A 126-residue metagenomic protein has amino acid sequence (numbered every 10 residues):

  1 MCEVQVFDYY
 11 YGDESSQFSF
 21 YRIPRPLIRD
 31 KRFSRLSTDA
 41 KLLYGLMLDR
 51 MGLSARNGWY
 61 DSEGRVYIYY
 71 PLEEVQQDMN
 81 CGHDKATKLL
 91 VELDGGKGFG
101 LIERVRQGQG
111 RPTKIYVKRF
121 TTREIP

Functional and structural regions predicted by a protein language model:
M1-E74: Short recognition helix of helix-turn-helix/winged-helix DNA-binding domains
V6, R119-P126: Charged low-complexity intrinsically disordered patches
P24, Y116-K118: Residues in well-ordered beta-strands of folded domains
T38, T87, T113, T121-T122: Residue-identity detector for threonine
M47-L48, L90-V91, T122: Alpha-helix boundary/interfacial micro-motifs
M51-I115: Winged helix-turn-helix DNA-binding recognition segment
